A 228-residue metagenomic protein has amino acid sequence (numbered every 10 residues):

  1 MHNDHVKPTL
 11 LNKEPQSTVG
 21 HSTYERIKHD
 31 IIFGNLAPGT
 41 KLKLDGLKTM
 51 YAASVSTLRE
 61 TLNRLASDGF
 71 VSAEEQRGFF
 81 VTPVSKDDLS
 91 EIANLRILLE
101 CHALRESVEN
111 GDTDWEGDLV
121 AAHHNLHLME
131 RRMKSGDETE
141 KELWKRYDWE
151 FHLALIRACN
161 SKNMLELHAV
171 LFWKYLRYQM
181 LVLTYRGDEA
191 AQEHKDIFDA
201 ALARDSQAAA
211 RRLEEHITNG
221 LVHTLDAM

Functional and structural regions predicted by a protein language model:
M1-E109, L225-M228: Short linear motifs at protein or domain termini
T18, E142, G187-D188: Short helix-capping and inter-helix turn/linker motifs at the boundaries of alpha-helical repeat units
V108-E109, N160, T184: Short helix-capping/hinge motifs at transmembrane helix termini and TM-loop junctions
T113-M180, A191-D199, A208-T218: Conserved amphipathic alpha-helical segments that form helical-bundle/coiled-coil interaction surfaces
L202, L221-V222: Helix-capping and short linker residues that terminate individual alpha-solenoid repeat units
